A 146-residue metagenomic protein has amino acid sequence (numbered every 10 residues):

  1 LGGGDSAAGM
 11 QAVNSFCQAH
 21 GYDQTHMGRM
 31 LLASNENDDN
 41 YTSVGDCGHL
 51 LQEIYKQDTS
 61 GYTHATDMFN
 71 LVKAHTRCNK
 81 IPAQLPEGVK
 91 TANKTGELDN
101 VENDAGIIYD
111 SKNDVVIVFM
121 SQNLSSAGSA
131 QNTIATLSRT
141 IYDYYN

Functional and structural regions predicted by a protein language model:
L1-K56: Mid-domain, small-residue-enriched loop/turn segments at the edges of structured enzyme/sensor domains
G2-S6, L50-K80, L85-K90, T95-N146: Structured C-terminal helix/loop/strand segments within mature extracytoplasmic catalytic/sensor domains
